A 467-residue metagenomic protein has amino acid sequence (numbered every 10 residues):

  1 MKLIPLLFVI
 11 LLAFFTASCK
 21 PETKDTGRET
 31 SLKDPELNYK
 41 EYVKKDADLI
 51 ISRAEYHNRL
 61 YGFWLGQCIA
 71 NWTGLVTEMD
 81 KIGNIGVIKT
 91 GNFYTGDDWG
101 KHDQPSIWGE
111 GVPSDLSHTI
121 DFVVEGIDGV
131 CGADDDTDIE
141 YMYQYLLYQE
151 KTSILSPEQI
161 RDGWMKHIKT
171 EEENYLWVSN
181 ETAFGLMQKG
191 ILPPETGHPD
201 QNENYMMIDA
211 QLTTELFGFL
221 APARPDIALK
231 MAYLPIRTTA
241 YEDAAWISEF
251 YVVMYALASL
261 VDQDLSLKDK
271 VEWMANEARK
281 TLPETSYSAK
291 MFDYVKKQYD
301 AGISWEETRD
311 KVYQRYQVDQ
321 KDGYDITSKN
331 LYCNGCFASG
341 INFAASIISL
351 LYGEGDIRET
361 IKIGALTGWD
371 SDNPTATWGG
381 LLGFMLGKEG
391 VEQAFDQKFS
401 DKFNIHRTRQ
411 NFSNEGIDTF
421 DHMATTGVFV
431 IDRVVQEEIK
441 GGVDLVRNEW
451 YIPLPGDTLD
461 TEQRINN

Functional and structural regions predicted by a protein language model:
F15-S18: C-terminal motif of bacterial Sec signal peptides marking the signal peptidase cleavage site
K20-T26: Bacterial lipoprotein signal-peptidase II cleavage site
G27-Y39, K296-I326, Y332, K388-N467: Acidic, carboxylate-rich catalytic segments that either coordinate divalent cations
Y42, D46-I51, A183-Y205, T214-R224 (+2 more regions): Accessory "access/gating" subregions that flank catalytic or transport cores
H57-Y61, M187-H198, E203-Q211, L220 (+12 more regions): Mature, well-folded catalytic/scaffold domains that follow N-terminal targeting or propeptide regions
I69, T73, D80-K101, A240-D243 (+3 more regions): Catalytic phosphate/nucleotide-handling subdomain of diverse soluble enzymes
V76-V124, T137-I139, R161, E171-E172: Active-site-surrounding "flap" and adjacent substrate/cofactor-binding loops of secreted or lumenal enzymes, prototyped
D128-D135, I139, Q144-S248: Active-site cavity-forming subdomains of large catalytic enzyme subunits
